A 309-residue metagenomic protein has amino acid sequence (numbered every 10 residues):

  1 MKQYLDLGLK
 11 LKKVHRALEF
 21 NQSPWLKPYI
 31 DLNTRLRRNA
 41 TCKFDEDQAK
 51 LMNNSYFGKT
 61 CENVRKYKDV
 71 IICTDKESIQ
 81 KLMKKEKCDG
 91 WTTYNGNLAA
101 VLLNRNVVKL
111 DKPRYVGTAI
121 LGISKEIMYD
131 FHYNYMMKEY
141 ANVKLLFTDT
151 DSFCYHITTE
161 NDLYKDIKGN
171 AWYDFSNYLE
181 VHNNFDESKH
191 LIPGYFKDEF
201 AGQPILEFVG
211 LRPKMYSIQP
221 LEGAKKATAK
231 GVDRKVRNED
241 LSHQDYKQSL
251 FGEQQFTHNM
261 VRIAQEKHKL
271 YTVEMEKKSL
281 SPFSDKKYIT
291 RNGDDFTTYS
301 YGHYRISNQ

Functional and structural regions predicted by a protein language model:
M1-Q309: Conserved acidic
